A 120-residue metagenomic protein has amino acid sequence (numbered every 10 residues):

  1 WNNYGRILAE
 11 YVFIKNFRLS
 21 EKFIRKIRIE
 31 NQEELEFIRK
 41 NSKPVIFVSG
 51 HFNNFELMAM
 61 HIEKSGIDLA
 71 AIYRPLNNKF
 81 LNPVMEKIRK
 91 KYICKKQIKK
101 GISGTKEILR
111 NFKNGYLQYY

Functional and structural regions predicted by a protein language model:
W1-S20: A transmembrane-helix-recognition feature enriched in membrane-embedded lipid enzymes and envelope glyco-/phospholipid
K15-Y120: Soluble catalytic domains of membrane acyltransferases
